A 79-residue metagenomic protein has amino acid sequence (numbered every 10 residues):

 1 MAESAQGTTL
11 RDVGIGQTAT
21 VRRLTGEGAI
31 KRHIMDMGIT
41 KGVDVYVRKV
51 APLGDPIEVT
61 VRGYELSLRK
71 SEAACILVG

Functional and structural regions predicted by a protein language model:
M1-G79: Compact, glycine-rich, soluble single-domain proteins
